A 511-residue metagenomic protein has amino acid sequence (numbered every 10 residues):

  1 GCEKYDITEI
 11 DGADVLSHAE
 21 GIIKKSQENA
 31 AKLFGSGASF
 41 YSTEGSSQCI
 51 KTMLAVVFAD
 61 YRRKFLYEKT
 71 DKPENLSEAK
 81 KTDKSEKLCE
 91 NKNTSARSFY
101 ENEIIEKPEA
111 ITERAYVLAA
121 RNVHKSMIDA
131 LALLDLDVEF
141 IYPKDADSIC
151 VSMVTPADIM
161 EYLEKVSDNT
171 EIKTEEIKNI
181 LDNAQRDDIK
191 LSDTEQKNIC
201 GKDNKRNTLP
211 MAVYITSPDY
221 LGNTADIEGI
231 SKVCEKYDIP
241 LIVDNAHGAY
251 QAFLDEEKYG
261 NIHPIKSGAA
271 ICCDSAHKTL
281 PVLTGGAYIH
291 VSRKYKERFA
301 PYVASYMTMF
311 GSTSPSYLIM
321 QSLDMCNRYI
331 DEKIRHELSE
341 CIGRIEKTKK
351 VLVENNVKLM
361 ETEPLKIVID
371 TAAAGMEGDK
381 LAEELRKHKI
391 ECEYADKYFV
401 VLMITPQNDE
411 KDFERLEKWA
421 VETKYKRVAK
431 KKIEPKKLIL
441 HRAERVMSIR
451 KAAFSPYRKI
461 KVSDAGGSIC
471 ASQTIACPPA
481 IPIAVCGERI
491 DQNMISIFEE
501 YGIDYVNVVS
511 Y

Functional and structural regions predicted by a protein language model:
G1-Y5: Polybasic, low-complexity association/targeting segments
D6-Q48: Conserved N-terminal alpha-helix of the aminotransferase class I/II PLP-enzyme fold
N29, L33, G45-L66, Y116-A184 (+2 more regions): Conserved PLP-enzyme active-site core in the AAT-like
G37-S39, R114-V117, I483: Short active-site oxyanion
S39-F40, D274, K389-E393: A short linear hydrophobic-aromatic micro-motif
R62-R114, K165-L209: Intrinsically disordered, low-complexity terminal tails and inter-domain linkers enriched for S/T/G/P/D/E
L338-H388, A395-E422, K437-F454: Conserved PLP-binding catalytic core of the aspartate aminotransferase-like
V401-Y511: PLP-dependent enzyme catalytic core of the Aspartate aminotransferase-like
